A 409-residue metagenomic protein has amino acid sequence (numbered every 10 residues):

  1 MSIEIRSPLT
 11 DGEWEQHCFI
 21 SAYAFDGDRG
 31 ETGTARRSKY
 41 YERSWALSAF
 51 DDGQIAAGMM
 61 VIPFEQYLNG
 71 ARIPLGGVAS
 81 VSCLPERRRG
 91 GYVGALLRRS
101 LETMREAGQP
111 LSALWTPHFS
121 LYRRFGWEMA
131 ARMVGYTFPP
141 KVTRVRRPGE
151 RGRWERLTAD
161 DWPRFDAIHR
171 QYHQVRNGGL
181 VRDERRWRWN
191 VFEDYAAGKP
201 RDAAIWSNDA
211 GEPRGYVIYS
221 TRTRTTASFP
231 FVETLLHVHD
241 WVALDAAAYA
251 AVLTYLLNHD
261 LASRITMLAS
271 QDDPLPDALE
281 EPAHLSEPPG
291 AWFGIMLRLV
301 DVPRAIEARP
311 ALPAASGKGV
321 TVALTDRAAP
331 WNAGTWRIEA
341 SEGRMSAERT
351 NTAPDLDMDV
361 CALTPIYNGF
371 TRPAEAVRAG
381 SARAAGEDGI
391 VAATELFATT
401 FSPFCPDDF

Functional and structural regions predicted by a protein language model:
M1-E15, D26, D51, P148-F409: Intrinsically disordered, low-complexity, positively biased terminal segments
I5-G12, S21-Y23, T32-R36, G91-V93: Hydrophobic, small-residue-rich alpha-helical packing segments that form membrane-like cores
H17, A24-Y40, S44-S48, G58-Q66 (+2 more regions): N-terminal, Lys/Arg-enriched amphipathic/low-complexity engagement segments that precede the first folded domain
S48, Q54-F64, L75-G77, S82 (+2 more regions): Conserved beta-strand in the GNAT
Q66-G77, R88, R224-L235: A conserved beta-turn-beta hairpin within the catalytic core of GNAT-like acetyltransferases that forms part
V78-C83, R89-E102, D245-L257: Conserved acetyl-CoA-binding loop-helix of GNAT-fold acetyltransferases
L97, E102-T116, D260-Q271: Conserved GNAT acetyl-CoA-binding A-motif
E106-P110, W115-V134, A251, D272-P288: Conserved active-site alpha-helix within GNAT-family acetyltransferase domains
